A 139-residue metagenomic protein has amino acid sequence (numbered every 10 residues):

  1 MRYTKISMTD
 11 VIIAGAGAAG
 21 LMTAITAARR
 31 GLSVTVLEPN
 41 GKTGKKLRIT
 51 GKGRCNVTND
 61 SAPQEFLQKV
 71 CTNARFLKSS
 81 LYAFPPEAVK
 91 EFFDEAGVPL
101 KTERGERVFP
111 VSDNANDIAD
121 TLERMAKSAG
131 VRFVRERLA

Functional and structural regions predicted by a protein language model:
Y3-K5: Short, positively charged and aromatic/hydrophobic N-terminal segments
T9-V36: N-terminal Rossmann-like FAD-binding beta1-loop-alpha1 element of flavoenzymes
G20-M22, T43-K46: Short N-terminal binding/cap micro-motifs at the start of the first secondary-structure element
R54-T102: Glycine-rich active-site loop/strand segments that organize a redox cofactor
L77-E87, R104-R124: Short beta-strand to alpha-helix junction loop
V134-A139: A conserved short coil-to-beta-strand element within the FAD-binding core of flavoproteins
